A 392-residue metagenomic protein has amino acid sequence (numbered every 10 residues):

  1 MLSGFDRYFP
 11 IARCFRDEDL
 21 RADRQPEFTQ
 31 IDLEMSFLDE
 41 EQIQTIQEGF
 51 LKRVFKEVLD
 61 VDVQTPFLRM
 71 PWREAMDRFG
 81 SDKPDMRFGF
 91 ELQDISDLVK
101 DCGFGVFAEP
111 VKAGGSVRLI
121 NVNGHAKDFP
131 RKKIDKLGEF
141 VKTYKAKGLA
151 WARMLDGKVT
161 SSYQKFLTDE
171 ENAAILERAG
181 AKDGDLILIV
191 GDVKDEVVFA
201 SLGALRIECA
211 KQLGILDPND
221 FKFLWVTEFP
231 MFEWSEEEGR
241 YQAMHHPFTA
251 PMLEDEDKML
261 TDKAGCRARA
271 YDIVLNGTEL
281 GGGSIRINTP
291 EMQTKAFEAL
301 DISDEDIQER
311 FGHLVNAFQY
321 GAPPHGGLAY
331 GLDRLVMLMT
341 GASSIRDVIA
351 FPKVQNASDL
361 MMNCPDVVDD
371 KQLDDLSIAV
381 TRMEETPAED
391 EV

Functional and structural regions predicted by a protein language model:
M1-V392: Class II aminoacyl-tRNA synthetase catalytic cores and aaRS-like
